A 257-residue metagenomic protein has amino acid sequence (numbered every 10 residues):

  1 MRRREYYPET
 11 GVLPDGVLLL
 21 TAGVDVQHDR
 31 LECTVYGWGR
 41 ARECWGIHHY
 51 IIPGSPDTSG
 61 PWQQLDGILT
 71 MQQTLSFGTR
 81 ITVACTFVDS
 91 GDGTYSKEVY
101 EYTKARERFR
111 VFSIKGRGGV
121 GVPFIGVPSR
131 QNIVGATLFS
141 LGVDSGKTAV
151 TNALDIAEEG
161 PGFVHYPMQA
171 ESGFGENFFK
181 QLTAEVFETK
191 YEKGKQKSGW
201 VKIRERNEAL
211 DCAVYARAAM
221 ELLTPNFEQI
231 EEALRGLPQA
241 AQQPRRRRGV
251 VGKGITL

Functional and structural regions predicted by a protein language model:
M1-F112, T148-L257: RNase H-like, metal-dependent nuclease domains and their acidic two-metal-ion catalytic environment used
Y102-T148: Conserved beta-strand -> loop -> alpha-helix junction used to position metal-binding or nucleic-acid-contacting
